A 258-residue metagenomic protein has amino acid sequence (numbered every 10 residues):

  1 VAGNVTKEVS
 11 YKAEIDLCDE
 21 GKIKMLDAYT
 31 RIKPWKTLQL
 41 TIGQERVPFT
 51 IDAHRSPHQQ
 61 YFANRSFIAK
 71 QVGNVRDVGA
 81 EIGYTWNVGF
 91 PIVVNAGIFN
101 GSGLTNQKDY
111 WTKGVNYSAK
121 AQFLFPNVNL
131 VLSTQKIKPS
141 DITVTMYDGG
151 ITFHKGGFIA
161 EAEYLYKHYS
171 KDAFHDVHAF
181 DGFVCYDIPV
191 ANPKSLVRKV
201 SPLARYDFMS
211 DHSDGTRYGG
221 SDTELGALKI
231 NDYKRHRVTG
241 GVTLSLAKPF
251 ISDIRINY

Functional and structural regions predicted by a protein language model:
V1-G101, K113-V115, A121-N129, F183-D187 (+2 more regions): Outer membrane beta-barrel
I15-M25, V72-V75, L104-K113, I137-V144 (+2 more regions): Solvent-exposed loop/turn segments connecting transmembrane beta-strands in outer-membrane beta-barrel proteins
Y29-K33, R55, N129-Y258: Outer-membrane beta-barrel pore domains
Q39-R46, V75-A80, Y110-V115, D141-G149 (+1 more regions): Phosphate-binding glycine-rich loops and adjacent basic patches that engage nucleotide phosphates, nucleic-acid
